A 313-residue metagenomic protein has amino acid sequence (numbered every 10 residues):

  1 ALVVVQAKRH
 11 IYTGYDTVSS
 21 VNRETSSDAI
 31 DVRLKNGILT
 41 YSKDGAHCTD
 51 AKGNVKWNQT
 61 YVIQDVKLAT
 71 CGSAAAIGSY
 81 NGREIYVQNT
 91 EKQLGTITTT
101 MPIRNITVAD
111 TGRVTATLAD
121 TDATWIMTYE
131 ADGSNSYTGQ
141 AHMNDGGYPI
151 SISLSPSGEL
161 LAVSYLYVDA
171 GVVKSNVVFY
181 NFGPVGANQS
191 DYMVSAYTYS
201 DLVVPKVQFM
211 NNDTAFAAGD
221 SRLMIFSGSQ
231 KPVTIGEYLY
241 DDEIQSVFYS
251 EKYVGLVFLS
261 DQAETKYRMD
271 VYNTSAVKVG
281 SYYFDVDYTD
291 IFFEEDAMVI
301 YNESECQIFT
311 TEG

Functional and structural regions predicted by a protein language model:
V4, G45-H47, R83-V87, D122-T128 (+4 more regions): Structural motif
H10-E24, G53-T60, E91-T98, N135-H142 (+4 more regions): A short beta-strand motif characteristic of beta-propeller blades
E24-R33, V62-S73, M101-G112, D145-L154 (+3 more regions): Repeated scaffold domains used in trafficking and secretory/extracellular systems, primarily beta-propellers
D31-N81: Extracytoplasmic/periplasmic/luminal assembly and interaction segments in envelope/secretory/respiratory proteins
I38, A75, R113-T115, G158-L161 (+3 more regions): Hydrophobic beta-strand positions that form the internal "hydrophobic ladder" of WD40/Gbeta-like beta-propeller blades
Y41, G78, A116-A119, V163-S164 (+4 more regions): Residue-level marker for isolated small/hydroxyl-bearing positions within beta-strands of beta-sheet-rich domains
V62-S164: Non-cytosolic head/periplasmic domains of membrane-anchored proteins
G146-Q262, R268-D270: Acidic, serine/threonine- and glycine-rich low-complexity intrinsically disordered segments that serve as flexible
